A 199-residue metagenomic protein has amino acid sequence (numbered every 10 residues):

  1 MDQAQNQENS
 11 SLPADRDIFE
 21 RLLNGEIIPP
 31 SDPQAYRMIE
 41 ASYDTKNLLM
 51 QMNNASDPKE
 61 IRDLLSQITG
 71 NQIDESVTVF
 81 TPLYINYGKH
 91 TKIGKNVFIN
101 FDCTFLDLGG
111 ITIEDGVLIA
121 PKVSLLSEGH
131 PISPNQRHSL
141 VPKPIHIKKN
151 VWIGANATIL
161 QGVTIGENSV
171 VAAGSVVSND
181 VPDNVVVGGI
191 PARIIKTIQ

Functional and structural regions predicted by a protein language model:
M1-S76, A192-I195: Terminal amphipathic alpha-helical/low-complexity segments used for targeting or macromolecular assembly
E75, V79-Y84: Arg/Lys-rich RNA-binding interfaces used to dock onto structured RNA substrates
T78, W152, V170, V186-G188: Short-chain dehydrogenase/reductase
L83-I93, F98-T164, I190-Q199: Flexible, glycine/small-residue-enriched loop-and-beta-strand segment within the central core of proteins
L118, S169-V170: Short alpha-helix at the nucleotide-sugar/activated-sugar donor binding site of glycosyltransferases and closely
S127, N179-N184: Short arginine-rich
V163-G166, V181: Extended beta-solenoid/beta-helix repeat architectures
